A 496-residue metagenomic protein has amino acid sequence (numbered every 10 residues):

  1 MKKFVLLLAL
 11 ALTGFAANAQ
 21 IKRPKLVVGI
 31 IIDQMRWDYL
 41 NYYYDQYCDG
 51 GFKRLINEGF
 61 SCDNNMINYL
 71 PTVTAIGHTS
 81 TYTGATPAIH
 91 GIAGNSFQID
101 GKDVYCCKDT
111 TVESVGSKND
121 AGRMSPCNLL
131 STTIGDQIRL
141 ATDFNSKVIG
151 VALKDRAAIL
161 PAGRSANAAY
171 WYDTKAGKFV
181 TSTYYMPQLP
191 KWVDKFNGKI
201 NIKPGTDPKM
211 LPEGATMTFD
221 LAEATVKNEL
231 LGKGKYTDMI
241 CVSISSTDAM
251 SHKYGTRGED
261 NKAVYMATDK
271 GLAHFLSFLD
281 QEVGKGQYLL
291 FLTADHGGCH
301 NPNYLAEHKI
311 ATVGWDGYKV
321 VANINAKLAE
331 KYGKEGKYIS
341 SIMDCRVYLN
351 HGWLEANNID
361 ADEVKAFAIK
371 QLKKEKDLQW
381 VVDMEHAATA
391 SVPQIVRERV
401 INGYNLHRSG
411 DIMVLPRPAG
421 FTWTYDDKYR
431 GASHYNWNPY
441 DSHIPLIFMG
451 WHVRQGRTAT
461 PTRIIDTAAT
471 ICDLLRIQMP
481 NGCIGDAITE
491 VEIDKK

Functional and structural regions predicted by a protein language model:
M1-R23: Bacterial Sec-dependent N-terminal signal peptides
P24-R36, L55, T81, I138 (+7 more regions): Beta-strand elements within well-structured catalytic alpha/beta cores of enzymes that handle phosphate/sulfate esters
L40-I89, K147-V151: Short, structured active-site-proximal loop/turn typified by the sulfatase FGly-forming signature C/S-X-P-X-R
C62-Y82, G150-A158, S243, L289 (+2 more regions): Short, solvent-exposed turn/loop segments enriched in Gly/Ser/Thr/Pro and often Arg
N64, V73, N95-R123, R164 (+4 more regions): Secreted, luminal/periplasmic, and some membrane-associated catalytic domains that remodel anionic oxygen-ester
T86, G94-Y236, S245-H252, K374-K376 (+2 more regions): His/Asp/Glu-rich, glycine-adjacent segments that coordinate divalent cations and/or stabilize oxyanion chemistry on
S131-L140, D344-V382, T460-D486, I493: Non-catalytic, well-ordered alpha-helical segments in soluble enzyme domains
P212-G234, T247-Y288, F367, I471: A long, amphipathic alpha-helix that forms part of the scaffold/cap immediately adjacent to metal-dependent active
